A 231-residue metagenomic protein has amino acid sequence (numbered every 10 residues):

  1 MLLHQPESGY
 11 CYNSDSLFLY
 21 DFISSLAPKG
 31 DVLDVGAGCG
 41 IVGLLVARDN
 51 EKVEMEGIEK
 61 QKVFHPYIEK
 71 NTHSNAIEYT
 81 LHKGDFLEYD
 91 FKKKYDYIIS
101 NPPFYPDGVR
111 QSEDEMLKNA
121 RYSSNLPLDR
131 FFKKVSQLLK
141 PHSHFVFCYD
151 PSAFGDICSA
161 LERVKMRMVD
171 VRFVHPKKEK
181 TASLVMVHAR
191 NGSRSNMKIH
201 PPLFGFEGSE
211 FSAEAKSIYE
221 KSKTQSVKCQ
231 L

Functional and structural regions predicted by a protein language model:
M1-D31, A37-C39, L44, R48 (+2 more regions): SAM-dependent Rossmann-like transferase core, predominantly class I methyltransferases with a strong bias toward
L2, E54, E78-T80, R167-D170: Conserved beta-strand segments of alpha/beta enzyme cores
L3-H4, Y12, N125-A182: Conserved Class I SAM-dependent methyltransferase catalytic core
L19, N101, F131, A189: Residue-level signal for inorganic ion chemistry
Y20, D114-L117, R163-V164: Glycine-rich, phosphate-binding/catalytic loops in enzymes
D21-K92, Y97-Q111: Conserved SAM/SAH cofactor-binding pocket of Class I
P103-R130: Mobile active-site "lid"/loop adjacent to the S-adenosyl-L-methionine
T181-L231: SAM/dcSAM-binding transferase cores
